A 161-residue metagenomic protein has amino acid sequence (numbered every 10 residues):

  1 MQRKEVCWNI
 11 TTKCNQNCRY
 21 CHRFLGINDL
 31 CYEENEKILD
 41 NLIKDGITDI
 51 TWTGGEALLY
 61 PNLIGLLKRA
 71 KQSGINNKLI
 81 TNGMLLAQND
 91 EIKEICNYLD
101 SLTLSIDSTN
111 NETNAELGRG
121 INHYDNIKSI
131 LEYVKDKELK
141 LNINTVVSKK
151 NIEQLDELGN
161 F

Functional and structural regions predicted by a protein language model:
M1-N82, L86-K93, Y98: Conserved alpha-helical substructure of the radical SAM core
Y60-F161: Conserved AdoMet/S-adenosylmethionine-binding subsite of the radical SAM
